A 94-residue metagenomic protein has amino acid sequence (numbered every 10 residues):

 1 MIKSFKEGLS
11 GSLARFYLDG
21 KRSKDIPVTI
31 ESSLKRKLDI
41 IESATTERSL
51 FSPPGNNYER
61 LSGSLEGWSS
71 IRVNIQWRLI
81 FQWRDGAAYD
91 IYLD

Functional and structural regions predicted by a protein language model:
M1-V73, R84-D94: Basic, Lys/Arg-enriched alpha-helical interface segments
W77-L79: Histidine-centered metal-chelating micro-motifs
